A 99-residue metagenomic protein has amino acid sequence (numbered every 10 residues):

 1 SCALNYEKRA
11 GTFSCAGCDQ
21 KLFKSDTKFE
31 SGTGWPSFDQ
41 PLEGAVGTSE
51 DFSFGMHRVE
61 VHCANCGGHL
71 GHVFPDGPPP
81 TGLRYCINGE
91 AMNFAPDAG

Functional and structural regions predicted by a protein language model:
S1-G99: A short Gly-Trp-Pro
